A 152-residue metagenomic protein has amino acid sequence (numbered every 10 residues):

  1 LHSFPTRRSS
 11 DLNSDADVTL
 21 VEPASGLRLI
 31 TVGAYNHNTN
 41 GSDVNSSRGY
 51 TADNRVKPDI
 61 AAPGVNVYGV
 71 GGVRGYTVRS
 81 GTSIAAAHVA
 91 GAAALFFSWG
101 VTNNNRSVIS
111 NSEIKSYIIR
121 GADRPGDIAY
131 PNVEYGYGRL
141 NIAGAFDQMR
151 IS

Functional and structural regions predicted by a protein language model:
H2-S9: Short, small-residue-biased leader/transition segments that mark boundaries at the very start of proteins
N13: Active-site pocket-lining segments that scaffold enzyme catalytic pockets across diverse folds
V18-T31, N45-A61, I119, G138: Mature extracellular/periplasmic domains of secretome proteins
Y35: Carbohydrate-associated surface elements
G41-D43: Extracytoplasmic/secreted cell-surface and envelope-processing proteins
G64-Y130, R139: Hydrolase catalytic cores
Y130-S152: C-terminal domain-closing interface element
